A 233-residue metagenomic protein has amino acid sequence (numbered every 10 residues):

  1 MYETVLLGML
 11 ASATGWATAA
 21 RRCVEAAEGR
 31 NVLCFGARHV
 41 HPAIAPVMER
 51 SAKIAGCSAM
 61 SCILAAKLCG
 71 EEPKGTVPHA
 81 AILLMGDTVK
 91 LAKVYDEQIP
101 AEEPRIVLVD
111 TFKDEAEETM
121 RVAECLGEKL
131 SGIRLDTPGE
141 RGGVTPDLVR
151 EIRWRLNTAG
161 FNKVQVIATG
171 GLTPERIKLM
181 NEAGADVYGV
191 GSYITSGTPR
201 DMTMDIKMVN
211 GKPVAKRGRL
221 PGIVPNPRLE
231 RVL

Functional and structural regions predicted by a protein language model:
M1-A159, P174-L179, G184, V209-K212: Buried, small/hydrophobic-residue-enriched core segments of structured protein domains
E140-Q165, T169-L233: Gly/Ser/Thr/Ala-enriched C-terminal appendages of enzymes
